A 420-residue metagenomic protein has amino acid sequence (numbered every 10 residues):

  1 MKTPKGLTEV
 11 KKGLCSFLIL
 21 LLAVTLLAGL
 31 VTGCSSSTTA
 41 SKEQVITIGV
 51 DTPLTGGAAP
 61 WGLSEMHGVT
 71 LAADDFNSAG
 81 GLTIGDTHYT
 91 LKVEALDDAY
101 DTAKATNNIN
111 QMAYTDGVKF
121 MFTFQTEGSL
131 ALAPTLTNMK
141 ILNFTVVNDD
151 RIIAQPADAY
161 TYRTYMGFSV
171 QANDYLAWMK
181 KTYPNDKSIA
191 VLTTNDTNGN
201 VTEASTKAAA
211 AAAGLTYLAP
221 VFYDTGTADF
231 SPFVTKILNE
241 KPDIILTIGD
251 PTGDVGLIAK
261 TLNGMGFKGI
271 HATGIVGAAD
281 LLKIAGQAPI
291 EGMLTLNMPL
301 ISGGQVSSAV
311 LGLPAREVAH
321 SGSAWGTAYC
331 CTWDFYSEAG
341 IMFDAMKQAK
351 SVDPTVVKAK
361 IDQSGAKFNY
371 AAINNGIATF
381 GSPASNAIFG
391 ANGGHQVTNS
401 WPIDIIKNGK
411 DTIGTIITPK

Functional and structural regions predicted by a protein language model:
M1-T47, S78, I84, I417-K420: Short, low-complexity disordered leader/linker segments with a strong preference for bacterial N-terminal type II
T39-V45, P60-S64, L82-Q155, T164 (+2 more regions): Beta-alpha junction/loop-to-helix N-cap segments that form part of ligand/metal-binding clefts
G49-T70, L96-T102, Q125-E127, L192-V201 (+1 more regions): Extracytoplasmic "Venus flytrap"
V50, M112-Q125, F144-V146, I189-T193 (+4 more regions): Periplasmic-binding protein-like
W61-I84, A204-A210: Short, polar/charged alpha-helical segment
A103, V118-P220, K268-I301: Extracytoplasmic ligand/sensor domains, especially the bilobed periplasmic-binding protein
A259-Y336, K347, I417-P419: Extracellular/periplasmic periplasmic-binding protein-like sensory domains
H320-T332, F343-K410: Segments of small-molecule ligand-sensing domains
